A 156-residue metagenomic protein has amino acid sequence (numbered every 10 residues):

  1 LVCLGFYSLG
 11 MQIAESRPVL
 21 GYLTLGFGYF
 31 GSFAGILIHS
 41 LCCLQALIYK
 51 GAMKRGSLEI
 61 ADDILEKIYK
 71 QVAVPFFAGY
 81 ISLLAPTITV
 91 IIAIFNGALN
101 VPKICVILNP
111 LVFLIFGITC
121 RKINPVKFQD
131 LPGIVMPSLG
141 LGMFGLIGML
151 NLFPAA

Functional and structural regions predicted by a protein language model:
L1-A156: Hydrophobic, aromatic-enriched alpha-helical segments typical of multi-pass transmembrane helices
